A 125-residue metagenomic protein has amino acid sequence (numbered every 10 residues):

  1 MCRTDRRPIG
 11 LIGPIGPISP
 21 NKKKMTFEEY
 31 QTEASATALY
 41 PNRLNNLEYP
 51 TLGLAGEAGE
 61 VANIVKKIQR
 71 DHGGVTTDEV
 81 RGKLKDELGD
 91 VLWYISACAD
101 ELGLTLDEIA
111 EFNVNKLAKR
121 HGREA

Functional and structural regions predicted by a protein language model:
C2, I18-A125: Flexible "arm" and connector segments at domain edges
P8-P20: Intrinsically disordered, low-complexity proline-rich tandem-repeat tracts
